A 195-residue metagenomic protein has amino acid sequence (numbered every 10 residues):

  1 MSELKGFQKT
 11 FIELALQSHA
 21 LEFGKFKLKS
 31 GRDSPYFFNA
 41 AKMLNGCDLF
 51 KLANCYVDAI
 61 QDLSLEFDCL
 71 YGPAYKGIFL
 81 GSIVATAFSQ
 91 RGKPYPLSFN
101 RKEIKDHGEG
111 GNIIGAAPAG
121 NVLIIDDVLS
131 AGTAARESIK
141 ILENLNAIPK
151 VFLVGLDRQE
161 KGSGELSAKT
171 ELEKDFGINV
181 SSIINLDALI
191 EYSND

Functional and structural regions predicted by a protein language model:
S2-E13, K140-D195: PRPP-dependent phosphoribosyltransferase catalytic core
S2-L63: Active-site-facing substrate-recognition patch
D58, T86, Q90, K140 (+1 more regions): Short, well-ordered alpha-helices that flank and scaffold nucleotide-derived cofactor binding pockets
L63-E66, A117: Glycine-rich phosphate-binding loop signature in dinucleotide/nucleotide-binding domains
L65-K76: Short glycine-rich phosphate-binding loop at a beta-alpha junction
D68, G120, K150: Conserved acidic residues
L80-L123, T133-R136: Short, glycine/charge-rich flexible loops or terminal/linker lids adjacent to PRPP-binding catalytic cores
L129-S130: Short active-site segment of divalent metal-dependent hydrolases/proteases that encodes the spacing between
